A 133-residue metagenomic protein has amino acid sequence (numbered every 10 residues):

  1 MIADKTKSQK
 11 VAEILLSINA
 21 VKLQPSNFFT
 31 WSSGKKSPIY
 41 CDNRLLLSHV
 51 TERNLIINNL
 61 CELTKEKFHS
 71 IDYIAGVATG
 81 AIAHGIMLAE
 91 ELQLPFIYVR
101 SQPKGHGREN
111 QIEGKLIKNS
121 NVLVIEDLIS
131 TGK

Functional and structural regions predicted by a protein language model:
M1-K67: Active-site-facing substrate-recognition patch
G34, I74, F96: Conserved hydrophobic/aromatic pocket- or pore-lining residues that grip, position, or stack substrates in active sites
N43-R44, V77-A78, R100-Q102: Fold-independent oxyanion-binding glycine-rich loops and adjacent beta-strand/coil segments at enzyme active sites
L63-H69, E113-I117: Glycine-rich helix-loop-beta junction characteristic of Rossmann-like nucleotide cofactor-binding loops
H69-A78: Short glycine-rich phosphate-binding loop at a beta-alpha junction
A81: Glycine-rich beta-to-alpha active-site loop
H84-L123, T131-K133: Short, glycine/charge-rich flexible loops or terminal/linker lids adjacent to PRPP-binding catalytic cores
